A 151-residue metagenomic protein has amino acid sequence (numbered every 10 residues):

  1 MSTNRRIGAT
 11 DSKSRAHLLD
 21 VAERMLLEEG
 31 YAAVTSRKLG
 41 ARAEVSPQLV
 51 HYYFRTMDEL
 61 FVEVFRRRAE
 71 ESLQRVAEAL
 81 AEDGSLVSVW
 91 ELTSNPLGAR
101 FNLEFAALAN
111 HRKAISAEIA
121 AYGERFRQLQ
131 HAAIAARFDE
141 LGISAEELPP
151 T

Functional and structural regions predicted by a protein language model:
M1-K13, R24, I143-S144: N-terminal intrinsically disordered/low-complexity leader segments
S14-H17, V21-E59, E63: Helix-turn-helix
A22, V89, N102-A106: Generic hydrophobic alpha-helical segments
Y52, E91-S94, A107, H111: Amphipathic alpha-helical interaction elements
M57, V64-R68, F126: The DNA-recognition helices of helix-turn-helix-type DNA-binding domains
E63, E70-R100, P150-T151: Hydrophobic alpha-helical connector segments
L73-Q74, S94-L103, K113-G142: Amphipathic alpha-helical packing segments from all-alpha helical-bundle domains
G142-T151: Short, intrinsically disordered, charge-balanced linker/junction segments flanking boundaries in proteins
